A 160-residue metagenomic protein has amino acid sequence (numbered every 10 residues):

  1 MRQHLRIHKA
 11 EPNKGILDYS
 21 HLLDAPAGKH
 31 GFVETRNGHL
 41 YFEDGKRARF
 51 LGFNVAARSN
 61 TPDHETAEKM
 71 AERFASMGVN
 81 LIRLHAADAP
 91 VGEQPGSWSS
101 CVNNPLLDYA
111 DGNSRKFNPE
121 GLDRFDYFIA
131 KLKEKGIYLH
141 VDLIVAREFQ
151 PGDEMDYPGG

Functional and structural regions predicted by a protein language model:
M1-H30: N-terminal pre-domain segments of enzymes
H30-E43, R47-G160: Active-site mouth of glycoside hydrolases
